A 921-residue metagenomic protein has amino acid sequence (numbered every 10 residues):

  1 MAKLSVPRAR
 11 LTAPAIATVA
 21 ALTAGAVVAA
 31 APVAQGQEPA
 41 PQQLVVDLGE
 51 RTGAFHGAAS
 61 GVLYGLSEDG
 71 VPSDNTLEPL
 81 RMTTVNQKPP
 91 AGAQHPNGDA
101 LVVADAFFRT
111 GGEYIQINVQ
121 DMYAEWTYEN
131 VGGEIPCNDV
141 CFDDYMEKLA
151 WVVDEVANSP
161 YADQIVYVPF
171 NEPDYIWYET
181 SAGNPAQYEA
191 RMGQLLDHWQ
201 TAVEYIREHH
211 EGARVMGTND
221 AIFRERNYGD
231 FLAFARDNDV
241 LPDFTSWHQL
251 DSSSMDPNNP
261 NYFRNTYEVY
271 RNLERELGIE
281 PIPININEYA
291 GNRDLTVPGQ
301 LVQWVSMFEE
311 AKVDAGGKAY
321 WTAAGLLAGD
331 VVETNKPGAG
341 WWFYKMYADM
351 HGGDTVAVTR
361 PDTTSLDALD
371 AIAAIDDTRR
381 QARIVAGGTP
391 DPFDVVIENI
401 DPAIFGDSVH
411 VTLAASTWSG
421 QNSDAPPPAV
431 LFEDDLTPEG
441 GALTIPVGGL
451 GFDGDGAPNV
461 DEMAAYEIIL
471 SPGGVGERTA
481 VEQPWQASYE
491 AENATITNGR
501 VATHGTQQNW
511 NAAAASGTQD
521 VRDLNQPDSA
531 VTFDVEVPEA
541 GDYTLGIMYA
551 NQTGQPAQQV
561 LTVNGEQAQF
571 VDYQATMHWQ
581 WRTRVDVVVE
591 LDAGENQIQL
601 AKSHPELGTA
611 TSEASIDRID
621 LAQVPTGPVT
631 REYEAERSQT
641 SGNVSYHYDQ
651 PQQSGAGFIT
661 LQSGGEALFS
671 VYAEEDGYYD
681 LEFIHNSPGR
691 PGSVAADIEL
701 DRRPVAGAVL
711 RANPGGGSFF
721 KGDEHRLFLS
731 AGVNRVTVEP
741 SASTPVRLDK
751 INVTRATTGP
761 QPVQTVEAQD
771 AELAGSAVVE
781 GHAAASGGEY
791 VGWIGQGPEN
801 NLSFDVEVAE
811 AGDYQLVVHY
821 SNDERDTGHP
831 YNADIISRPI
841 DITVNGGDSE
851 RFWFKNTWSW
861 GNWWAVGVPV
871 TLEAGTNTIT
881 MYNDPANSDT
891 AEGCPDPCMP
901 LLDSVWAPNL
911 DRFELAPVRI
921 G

Functional and structural regions predicted by a protein language model:
A2-G36: Secretory targeting and sorting signals
A29-V166, D197-G217, E280, K336-D520 (+10 more regions): Non-catalytic accessory regions flanking glycosidase/transglycosidase catalytic cores in CAZymes
Y64, Q87, P169-F170, G217-T218 (+5 more regions): Conserved beta-strand positions
S67-G70, P90-A93, D121-E125, N171-I176 (+7 more regions): Solvent-exposed loop/turn segments at secondary-structure junctions within structured extracellular/periplasmic domains
S73-N75, P96-D99, T127-N130, Y178-A182 (+4 more regions): Short, solvent-exposed loop/turn and secondary-structure capping segments
T127-N272, R293-W304: Active-site cleft segment of glycoside hydrolase catalytic domains centered on the general acid/base Glu
L250-H351: Catalytic-core region of carbohydrate-active enzymes that cleave or remodel glycosidic bonds
G476-G921: Extracytoplasmic
